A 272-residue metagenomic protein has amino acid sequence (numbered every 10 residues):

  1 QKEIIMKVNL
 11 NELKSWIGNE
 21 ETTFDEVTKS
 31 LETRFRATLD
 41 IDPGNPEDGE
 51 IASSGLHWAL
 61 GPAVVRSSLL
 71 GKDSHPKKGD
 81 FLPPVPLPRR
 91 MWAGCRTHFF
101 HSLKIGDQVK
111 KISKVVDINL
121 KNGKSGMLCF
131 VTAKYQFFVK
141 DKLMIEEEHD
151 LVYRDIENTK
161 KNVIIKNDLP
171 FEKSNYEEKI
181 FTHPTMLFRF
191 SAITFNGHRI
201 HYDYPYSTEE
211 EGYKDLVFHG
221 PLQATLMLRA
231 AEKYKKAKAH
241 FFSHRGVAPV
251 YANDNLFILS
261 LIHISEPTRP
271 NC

Functional and structural regions predicted by a protein language model:
Q1-I5: Short, Lys/Arg-enriched N-terminal segments with co-localized hydrophobic residues within the first ~10-30 amino acids
M6-Q108: Hydrophobic, proline/glycine-rich low-complexity stretches
K7-I51, I164-Q223, A230: A contiguous, surface-exposed recognition patch within enzymatic or periplasmic domains that forms
D80-M91, D215, L226-K238: Short, basic/aromatic beta-hairpin or loop at an interaction surface
R89-Q108, D117-G126, Y234-K235, F241-L261: Active-site beta-strand->loop segment that positions catalytic residues and contacts the acyl thioester
C95, H101, D107-S113, C129-Y135 (+1 more regions): Generic beta-strand structural signal
D117-A192: An exposed, glycine/acidic-rich loop-and-rim segment of catalytic or binding clefts
I262-C272: Single conserved hydrophobic/aromatic residue that forms the stacking wall/gate of nucleotide- or nucleobase-binding
